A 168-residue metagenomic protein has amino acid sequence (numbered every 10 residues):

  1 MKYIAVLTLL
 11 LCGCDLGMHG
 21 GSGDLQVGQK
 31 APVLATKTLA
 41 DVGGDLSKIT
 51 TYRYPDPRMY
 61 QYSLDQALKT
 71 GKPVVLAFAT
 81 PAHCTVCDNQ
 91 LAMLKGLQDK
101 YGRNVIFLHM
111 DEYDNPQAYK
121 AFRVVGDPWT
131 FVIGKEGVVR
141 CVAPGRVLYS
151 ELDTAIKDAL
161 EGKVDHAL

Functional and structural regions predicted by a protein language model:
M1-P55, V164-L168: N-terminal targeting signals for export/organelle localization
L46-T50, L64-A82: Short active-site neighborhood of thiol/selenol oxidoreductases, capturing the structured segment around
R58-S63: N-terminal post-signal-peptidase region of extra-cytosolic proteins
T70-V75, G102-I106, D127, K135: Loop/turn elements at helix/coil->beta-strand transitions in domains of secreted/extracellular proteins
V86-K100: Typically the conserved alpha-helix immediately C-terminal to a functionally engaged Cys/Sec in thioredoxin-like
K95, I106-G126, I133-V139, Y149-E151 (+1 more regions): Thioredoxin-like thiol-disulfide oxidoreductase module
